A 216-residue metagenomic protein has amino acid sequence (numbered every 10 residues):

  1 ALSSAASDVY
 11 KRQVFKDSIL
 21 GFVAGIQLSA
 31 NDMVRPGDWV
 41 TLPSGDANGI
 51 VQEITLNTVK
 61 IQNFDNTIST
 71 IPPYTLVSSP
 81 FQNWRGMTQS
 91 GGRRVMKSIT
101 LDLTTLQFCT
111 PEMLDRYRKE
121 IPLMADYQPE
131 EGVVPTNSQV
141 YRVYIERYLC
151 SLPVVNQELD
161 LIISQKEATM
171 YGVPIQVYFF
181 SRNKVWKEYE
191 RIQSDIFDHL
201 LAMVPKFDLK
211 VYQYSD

Functional and structural regions predicted by a protein language model:
A1-A6, Y10: Single conserved hydrophobic/aromatic residue that forms the stacking wall/gate of nucleotide- or nucleobase-binding
L2, F15, Q193: Hydrophobic (often cysteine-bearing) scaffold residues that line and stabilize catalytic clefts of nucleotide/cofactor
V14, S18-S29: Membrane-spanning helices that line or support transport/gating and their immediate boundary helices in channels
F22, I26, N57, W84 (+2 more regions): Conserved, well-folded catalytic cores of nucleic-acid-processing and energy-transducing macromolecular machines
Q27-R142: Soluble accessory domains appended to multi-pass membrane transport proteins
K119-D216: Long, non-transmembrane cytosolic or organellar matrix-exposed soluble domains/tails of integral membrane proteins
